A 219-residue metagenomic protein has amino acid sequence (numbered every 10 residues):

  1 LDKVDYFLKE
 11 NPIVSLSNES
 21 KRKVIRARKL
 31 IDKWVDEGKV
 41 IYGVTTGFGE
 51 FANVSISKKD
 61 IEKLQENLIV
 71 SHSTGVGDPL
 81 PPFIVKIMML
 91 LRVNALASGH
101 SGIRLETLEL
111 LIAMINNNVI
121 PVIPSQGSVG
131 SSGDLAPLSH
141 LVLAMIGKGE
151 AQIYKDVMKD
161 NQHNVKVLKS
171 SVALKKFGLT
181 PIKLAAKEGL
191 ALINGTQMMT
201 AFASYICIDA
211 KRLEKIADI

Functional and structural regions predicted by a protein language model:
L1-I219: Conserved, well-structured ligand/cofactor-binding cores
